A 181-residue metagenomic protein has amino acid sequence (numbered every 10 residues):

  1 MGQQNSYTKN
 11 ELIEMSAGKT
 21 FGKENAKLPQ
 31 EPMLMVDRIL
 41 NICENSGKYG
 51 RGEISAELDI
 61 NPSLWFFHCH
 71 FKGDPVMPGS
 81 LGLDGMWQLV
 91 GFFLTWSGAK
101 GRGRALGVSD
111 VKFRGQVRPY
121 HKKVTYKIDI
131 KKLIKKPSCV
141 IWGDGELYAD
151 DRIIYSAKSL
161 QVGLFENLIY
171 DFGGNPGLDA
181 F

Functional and structural regions predicted by a protein language model:
M1-V76, W96, G101, V117-R118 (+3 more regions): Non-catalytic linker/capping segments at the edges of enzyme domains
L34, L106, K122: Structured loop/turn residues at beta-strand edges in well-structured enzyme cores
G73-P75, L83-G91: Compact, glycine-rich, soluble single-domain proteins
A105-V111: Short, structured beta-strand/loop micro-motifs enriched in basic residues and often containing a Trp
V111-D129: A structural-propensity feature for long, helix-poor, extended segments
